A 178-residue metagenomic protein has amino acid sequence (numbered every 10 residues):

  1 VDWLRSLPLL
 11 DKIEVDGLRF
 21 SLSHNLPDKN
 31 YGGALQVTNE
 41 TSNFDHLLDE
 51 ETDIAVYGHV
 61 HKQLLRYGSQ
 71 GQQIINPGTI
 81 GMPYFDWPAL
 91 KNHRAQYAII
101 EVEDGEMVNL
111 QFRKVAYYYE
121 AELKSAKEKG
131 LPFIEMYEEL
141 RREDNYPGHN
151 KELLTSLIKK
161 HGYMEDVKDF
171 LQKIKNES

Functional and structural regions predicted by a protein language model:
V1-I54: Conserved catalytic scaffold of divalent metal-dependent phosphoesterases
W3-S6, G58-H59, K91-H93: Short solvent-exposed loop/turn micro-motifs enriched in small/polar/acidic residues
L10-I13, K62-Y67, Q96-E101: Short beta-strand scaffold segments in enzyme catalytic cores
K12-S21, S69-Q73, E106-N109: Beta-strand-turn-beta hairpins that frame and shape the catalytic cleft of phosphate-ester-processing enzymes
S23, I54-V60, I74-G78: Active-site neighborhood of phospho(di)ester-bond hydrolases with catalytic His/Asp-centered motifs
K29, V56-G68, M82-F85: Active-site environment of divalent metal-dependent phosphoester hydrolases
L35, G68-S69: Rossmann-like dinucleotide-binding domain that binds NAD(P)(H)
G71-S178: Acidic, His/Gly-rich catalytic cores of divalent-metal-dependent hydrolytic chemistry
